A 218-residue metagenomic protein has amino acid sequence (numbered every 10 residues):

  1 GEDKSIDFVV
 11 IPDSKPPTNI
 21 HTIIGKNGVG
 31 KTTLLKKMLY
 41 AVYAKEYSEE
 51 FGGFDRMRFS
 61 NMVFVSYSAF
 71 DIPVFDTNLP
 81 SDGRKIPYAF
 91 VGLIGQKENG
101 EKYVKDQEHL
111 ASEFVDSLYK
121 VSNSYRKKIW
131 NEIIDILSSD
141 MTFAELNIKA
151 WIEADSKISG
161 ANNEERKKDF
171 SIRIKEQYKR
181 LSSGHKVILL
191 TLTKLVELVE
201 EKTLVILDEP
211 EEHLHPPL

Functional and structural regions predicted by a protein language model:
G1-K15, R56, A69-T77, R84-K186 (+1 more regions): Extended helical coiled-coil dimerization/tether regions that scaffold and oligomerize large DNA-maintenance assemblies
D3-G52, R166-L218: Switch/communication elements of ASCE P-loop NTPase nucleotide-binding domains
H21-I23, V63-V65, A89-V91: Hydrophobic/aromatic beta-strand patches that form the interior of the parallel beta-sheet core in alpha/beta enzyme
A44-L79: Flexible phosphate/Mg2+-sensing switch loops adjacent to catalytic phosphate-binding sites
